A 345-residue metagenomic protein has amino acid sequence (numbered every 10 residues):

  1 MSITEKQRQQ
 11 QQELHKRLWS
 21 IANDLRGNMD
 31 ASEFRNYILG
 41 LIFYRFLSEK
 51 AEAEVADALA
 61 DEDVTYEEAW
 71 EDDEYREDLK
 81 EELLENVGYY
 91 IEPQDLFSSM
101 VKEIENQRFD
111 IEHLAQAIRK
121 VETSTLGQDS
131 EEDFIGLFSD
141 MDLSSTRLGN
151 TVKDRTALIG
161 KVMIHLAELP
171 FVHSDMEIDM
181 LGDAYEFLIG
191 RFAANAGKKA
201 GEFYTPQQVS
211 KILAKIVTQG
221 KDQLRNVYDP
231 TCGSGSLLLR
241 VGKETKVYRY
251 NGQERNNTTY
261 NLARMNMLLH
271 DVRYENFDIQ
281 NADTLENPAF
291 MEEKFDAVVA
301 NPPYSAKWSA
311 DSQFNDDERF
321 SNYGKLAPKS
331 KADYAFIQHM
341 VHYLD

Functional and structural regions predicted by a protein language model:
M1-I212, I216-V217, E275-T284: Non-catalytic, mostly N-terminal accessory regions of nucleic-acid modification and defense proteins
A31, T156, E292, S330-Y334: Short, solvent-exposed loop/helix junctions and linker helices that flank or host conserved functional motifs
V152, S174, G252-N256, A297 (+2 more regions): Hydrophobic alpha-helical scaffolding
N195, H270, Y343: Short alpha-helical functional segments enriched in proximate histidine and acidic residues
K199-A300, S305-N322, Y334: Conserved S-adenosyl-L-methionine
R319-L344: Glycine-rich S-adenosyl-L-methionine
